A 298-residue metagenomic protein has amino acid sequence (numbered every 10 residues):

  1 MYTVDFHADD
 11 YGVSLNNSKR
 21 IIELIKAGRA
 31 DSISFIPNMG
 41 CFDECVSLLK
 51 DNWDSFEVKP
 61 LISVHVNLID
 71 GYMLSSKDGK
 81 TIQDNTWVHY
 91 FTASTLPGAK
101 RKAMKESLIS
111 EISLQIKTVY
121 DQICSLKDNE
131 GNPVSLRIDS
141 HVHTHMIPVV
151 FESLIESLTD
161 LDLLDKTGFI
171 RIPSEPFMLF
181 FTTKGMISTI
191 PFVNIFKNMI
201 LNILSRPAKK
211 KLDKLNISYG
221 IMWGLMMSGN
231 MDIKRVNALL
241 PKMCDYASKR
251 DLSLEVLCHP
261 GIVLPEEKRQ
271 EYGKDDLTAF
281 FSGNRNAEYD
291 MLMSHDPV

Functional and structural regions predicted by a protein language model:
M1-D5, L15-P133, I147-V298: Terminal accessory/targeting
A8-G12: DG-centered beta-turn motif at the end of beta-strands
H65, R137-H143: Histidine-centered divalent-metal-coordination microenvironment in nucleic-acid enzymes
